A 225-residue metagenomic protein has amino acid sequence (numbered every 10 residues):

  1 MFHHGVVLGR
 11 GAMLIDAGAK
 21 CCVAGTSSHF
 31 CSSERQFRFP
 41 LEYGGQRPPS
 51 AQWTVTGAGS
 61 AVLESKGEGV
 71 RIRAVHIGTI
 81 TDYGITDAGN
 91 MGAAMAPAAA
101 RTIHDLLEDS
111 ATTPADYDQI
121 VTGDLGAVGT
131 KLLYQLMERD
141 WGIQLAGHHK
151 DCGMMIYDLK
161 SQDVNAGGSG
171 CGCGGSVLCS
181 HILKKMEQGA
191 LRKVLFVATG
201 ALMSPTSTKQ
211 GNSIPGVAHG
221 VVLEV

Functional and structural regions predicted by a protein language model:
M1-S27, S60-K66, S169-A190: Active-site-proximal alpha-helical scaffold in enzymes
F2, G25-S32, G78-I80, A198-M203: Acidic, glycine-rich active-site loops and adjacent beta-strand->loop/helix elements that engage anionic groups
G5, T56, G89, A93-A100 (+5 more regions): Electropositive phosphate-/nucleotide-binding environments in soluble metabolic enzymes
H29-Y43, G129-T130, V177: Active-site-adjacent elements of ketosynthase-type condensing enzymes
F39-H104, D109-S110, A146-M154, S161-D163 (+2 more regions): Condensing-enzyme catalytic core mediating Claisen C-C bond formation in acyl metabolism
A96-L133: Oxyanion-binding "anion nests"
L125-D140, T206-S213: Short glycine/threonine-rich loop-to-helix capping motif typified by GTGT followed within a few residues by an Asp-Pro
